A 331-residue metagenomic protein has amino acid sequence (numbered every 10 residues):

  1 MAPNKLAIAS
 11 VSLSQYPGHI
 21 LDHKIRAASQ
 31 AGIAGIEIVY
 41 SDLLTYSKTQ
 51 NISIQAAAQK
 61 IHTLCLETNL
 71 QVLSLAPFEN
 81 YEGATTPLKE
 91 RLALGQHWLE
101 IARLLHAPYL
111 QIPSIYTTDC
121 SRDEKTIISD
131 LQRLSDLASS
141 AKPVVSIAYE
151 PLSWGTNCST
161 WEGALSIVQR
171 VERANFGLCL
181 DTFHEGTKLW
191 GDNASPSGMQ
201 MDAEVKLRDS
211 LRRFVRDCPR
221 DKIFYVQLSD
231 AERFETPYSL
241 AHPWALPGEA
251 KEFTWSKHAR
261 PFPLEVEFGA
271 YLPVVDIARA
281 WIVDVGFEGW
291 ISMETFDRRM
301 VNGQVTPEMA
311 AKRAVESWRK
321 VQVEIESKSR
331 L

Functional and structural regions predicted by a protein language model:
M1-I20: Boundary/entry segment of secreted carbohydrate-active catalytic domains
A2, H23-A31, Q50-S74, A93-H106 (+4 more regions): Acidic (Asp/Glu)-rich catalytic clusters
N4-S10, I36-I38, V72-P77, L110-I112 (+4 more regions): Hydrophobic faces of well-ordered beta-strands that scaffold small-molecule active sites in alpha/beta enzyme cores
L13-Y16, L43, S292-M309: A short, acidic, flexible beta-alpha connecting loop/helix-capping segment that sits on the rim of active
I36, R133-F268, I325, S329-R330: Acidic/histidine-rich catalytic cores of soluble enzymes
E37-C65, S114-S121: Glycine-rich, proline-tolerant flexible connector loops at the mouths of alpha/beta enzymes
L64-T68, Y81-L180, T187: Active-site acidic/histidine proton-transfer and metal-coordination neighborhood in alpha/beta enzyme cores
N302-R330: C-terminal helical cap(s) of enzyme catalytic domains, especially alpha/beta-barrels
